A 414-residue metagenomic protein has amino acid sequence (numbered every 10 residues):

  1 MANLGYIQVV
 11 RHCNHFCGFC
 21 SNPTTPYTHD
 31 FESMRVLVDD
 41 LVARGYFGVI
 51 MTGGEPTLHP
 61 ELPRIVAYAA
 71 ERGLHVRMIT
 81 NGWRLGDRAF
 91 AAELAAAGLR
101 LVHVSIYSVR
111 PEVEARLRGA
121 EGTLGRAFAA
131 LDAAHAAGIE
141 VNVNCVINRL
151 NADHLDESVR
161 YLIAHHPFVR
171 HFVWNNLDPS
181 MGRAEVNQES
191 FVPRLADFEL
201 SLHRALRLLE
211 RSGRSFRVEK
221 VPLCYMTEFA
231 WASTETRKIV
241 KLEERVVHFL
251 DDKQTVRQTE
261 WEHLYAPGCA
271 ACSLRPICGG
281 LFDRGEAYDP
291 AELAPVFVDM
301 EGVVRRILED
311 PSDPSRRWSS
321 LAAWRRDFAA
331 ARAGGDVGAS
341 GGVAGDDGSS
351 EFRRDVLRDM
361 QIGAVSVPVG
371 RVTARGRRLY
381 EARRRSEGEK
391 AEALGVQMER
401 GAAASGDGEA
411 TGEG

Functional and structural regions predicted by a protein language model:
M1-S33: Canonical Radical SAM [4Fe-4S] cluster-binding loop centered on the CxxxCxxC motif and its immediate flanking residues
Q8-F16, E55, C269, R275: Cysteine-centered iron-sulfur cluster-binding motifs in ferredoxin-type domains/subunits of redox enzymes
H15-C17, V113, S180-E185: Short acidic/His/Gly/Ser-rich catalytic and metal-binding motifs that mark active-site loops of diverse hydrolases
T24, G53, I106, N176 (+2 more regions): Residues that line or immediately flank small-molecule/substrate-binding pockets and catalytic motifs
P26-T28, E55-T57, R149-N151: Short, small-residue-enriched loops and turns at beta-alpha junctions that line or gate enzyme active sites
R35-I50, H59-N176: Radical SAM/AdoMet-radical enzyme domain recognition
A120, L124-G125, D132-R257, W261: Radical SAM enzyme [4Fe-4S]-AdoMet core and its adjacent flexible, acidic and glycine-rich loops/tails across
A230-W231, R237-G414: Flexible mid-to-C-terminal extensions adjoining Fe-S/redox cofactors in radical SAM and related proteins
